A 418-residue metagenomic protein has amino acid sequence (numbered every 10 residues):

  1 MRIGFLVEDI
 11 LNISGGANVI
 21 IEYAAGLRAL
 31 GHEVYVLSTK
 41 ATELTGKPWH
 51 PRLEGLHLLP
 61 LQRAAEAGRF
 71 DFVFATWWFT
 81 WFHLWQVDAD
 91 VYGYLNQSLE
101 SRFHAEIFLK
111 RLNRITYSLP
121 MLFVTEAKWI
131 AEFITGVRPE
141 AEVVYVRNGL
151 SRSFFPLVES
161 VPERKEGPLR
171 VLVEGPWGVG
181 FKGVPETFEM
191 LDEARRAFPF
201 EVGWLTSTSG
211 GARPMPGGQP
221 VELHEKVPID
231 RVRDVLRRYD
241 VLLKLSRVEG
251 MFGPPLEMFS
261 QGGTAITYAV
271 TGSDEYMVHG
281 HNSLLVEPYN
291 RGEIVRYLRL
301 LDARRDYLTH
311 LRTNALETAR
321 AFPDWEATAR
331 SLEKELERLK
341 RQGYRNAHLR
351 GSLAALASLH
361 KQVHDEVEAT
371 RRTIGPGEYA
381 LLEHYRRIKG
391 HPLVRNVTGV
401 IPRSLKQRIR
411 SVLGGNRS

Functional and structural regions predicted by a protein language model:
Q62-A64, E106-V124: Membrane-proximal helix-turn-helix segments that form the acceptor-binding/catalytic region of lipid-linked
S101-I107, T135, V144-G167, R231-D234: Acidic anion/phosphate-binding donor-loop and adjacent secondary structure in glycosyltransferase catalytic cores
F133-G136, L150-L157, R164-G217: Conserved catalytic-core segment of nucleotide-activated headgroup transferases in glycan assembly
G210-R233: Nucleotide-activated donor-binding/catalytic signature segment of Leloir-type glycosyltransferases, i.e., the conserved
R247-V248: Aromatic "clamp/platform" in nucleotide-sugar-dependent glycosyltransferases that forms part of the donor/acceptor
T264-T267: Short hydrophobic beta-strand element within catalytic cores of glycosyltransferases and related nucleotide-activated
H279-G280, L284-N290, L300-R305: Conserved acidic donor-binding segment of nucleotide-sugar-dependent glycosyltransferases
D306-K361: A charged, aromatic-enriched C-terminal amphipathic alpha-helix characteristic of glycosyltransferases across folds
